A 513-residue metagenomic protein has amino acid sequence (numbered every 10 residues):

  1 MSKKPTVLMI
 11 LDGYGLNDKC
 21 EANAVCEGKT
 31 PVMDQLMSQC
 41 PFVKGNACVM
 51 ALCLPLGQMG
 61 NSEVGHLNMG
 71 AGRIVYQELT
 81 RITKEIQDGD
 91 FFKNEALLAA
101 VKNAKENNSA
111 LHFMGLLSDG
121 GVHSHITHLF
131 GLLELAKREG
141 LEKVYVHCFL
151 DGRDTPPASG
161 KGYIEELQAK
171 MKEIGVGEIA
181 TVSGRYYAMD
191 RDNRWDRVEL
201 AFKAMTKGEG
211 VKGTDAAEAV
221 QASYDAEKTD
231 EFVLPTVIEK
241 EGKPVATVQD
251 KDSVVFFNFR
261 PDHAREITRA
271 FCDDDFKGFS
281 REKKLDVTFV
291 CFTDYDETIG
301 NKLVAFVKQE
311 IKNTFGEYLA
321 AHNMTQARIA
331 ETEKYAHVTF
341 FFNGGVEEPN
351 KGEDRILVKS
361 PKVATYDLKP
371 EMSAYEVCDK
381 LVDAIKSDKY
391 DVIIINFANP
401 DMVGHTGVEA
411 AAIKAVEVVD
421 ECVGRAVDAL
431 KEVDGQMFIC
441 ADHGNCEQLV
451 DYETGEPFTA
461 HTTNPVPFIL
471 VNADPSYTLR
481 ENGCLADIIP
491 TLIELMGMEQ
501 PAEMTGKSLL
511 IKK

Functional and structural regions predicted by a protein language model:
M1-K513: Feature captures the catalytic ectodomains and active-site-proximal regions of enzymes that hydrolyze or transfer
